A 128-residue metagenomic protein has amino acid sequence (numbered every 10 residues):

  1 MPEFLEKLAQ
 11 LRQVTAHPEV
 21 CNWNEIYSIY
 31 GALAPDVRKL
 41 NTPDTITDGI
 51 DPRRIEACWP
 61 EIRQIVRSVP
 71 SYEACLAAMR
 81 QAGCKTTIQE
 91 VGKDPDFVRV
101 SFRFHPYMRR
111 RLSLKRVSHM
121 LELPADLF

Functional and structural regions predicted by a protein language model:
E3-F128: C-terminal charged capping/lid subdomain of soluble metabolic enzymes
